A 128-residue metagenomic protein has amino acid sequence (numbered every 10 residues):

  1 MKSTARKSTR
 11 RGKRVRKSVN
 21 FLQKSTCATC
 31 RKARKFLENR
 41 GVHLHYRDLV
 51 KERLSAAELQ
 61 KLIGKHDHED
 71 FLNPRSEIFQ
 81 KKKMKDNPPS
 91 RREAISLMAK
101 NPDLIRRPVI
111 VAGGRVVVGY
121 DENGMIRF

Functional and structural regions predicted by a protein language model:
A5-R6, G12, D48-S55: Short glycine/proline-centered loop/turn elements that form peptide/ligand docking sites
K7, R11, F36, Q80 (+1 more regions): Intrinsically disordered, low-complexity segments enriched in polar/charged small residues
R10-G12, A99-K100: Short, flexible, glycine/charge-rich loop motifs used to bind or transfer phosphoryl groups or to couple energy/partner
R11-R40, L44-L49: Local sequence-structure signature of Cys/Sec-based thiol-disulfide redox active-site neighborhoods
L49-F128: Thiol/selenol-based redox catalytic cores and closely related redox-interacting motifs
